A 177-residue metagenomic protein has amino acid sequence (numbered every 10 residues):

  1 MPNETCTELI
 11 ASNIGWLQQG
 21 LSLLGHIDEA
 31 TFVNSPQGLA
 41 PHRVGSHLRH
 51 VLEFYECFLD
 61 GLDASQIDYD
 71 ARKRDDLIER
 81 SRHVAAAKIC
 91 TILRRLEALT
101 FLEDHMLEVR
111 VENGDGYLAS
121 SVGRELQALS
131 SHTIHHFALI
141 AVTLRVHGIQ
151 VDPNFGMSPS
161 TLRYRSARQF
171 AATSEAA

Functional and structural regions predicted by a protein language model:
M1-Q18: Extreme N-terminal tail/first-helix region
P2-E4, E53-G114, I149-A177: Short, helix-capping/interhelical loops that line the mouth of catalytic, cofactor-, or ligand-binding pockets
N13-G20, V44-F58, R82-L96, L129-I140: Alpha-helical transition-metal enzyme core signature, strongest for iron centers
Q19-R43, L59-D76, E112-S120: Helix-loop segments that flank and shape redox-cofactor active sites
L118-S131: Individual transmembrane alpha-helices with interfacial aromatic-anchor signatures
F137-F155: Short conserved catalytic/interaction loops centered on acidic-Pro-aromatic/His motifs
